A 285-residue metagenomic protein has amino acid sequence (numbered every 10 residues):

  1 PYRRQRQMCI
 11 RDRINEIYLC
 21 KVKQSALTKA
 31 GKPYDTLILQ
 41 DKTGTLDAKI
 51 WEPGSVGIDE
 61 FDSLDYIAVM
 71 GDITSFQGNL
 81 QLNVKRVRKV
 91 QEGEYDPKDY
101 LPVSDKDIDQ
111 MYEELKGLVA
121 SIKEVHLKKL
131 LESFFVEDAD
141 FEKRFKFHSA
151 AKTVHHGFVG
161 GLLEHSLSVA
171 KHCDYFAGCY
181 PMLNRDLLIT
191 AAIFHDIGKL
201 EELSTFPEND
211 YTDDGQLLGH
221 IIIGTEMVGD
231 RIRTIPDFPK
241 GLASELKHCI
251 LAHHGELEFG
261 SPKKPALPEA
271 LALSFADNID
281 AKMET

Functional and structural regions predicted by a protein language model:
P1-R6, I10: Single conserved hydrophobic/aromatic residue that forms the stacking wall/gate of nucleotide- or nucleobase-binding
R11-E16: Short, glycine/small-residue-enriched coil/turn segments at secondary-structure junctions
Y18, L64, V169, I250 (+1 more regions): Divalent metal-coordination and catalytic microenvironments
V22-P33, T45-D47, P53-D99: OB-fold single-stranded nucleic acid-binding module
T36-D41: Short, acidic/hydrophobic/Gly-rich beta-strand patch recurrent on exposed beta strands that often constitutes part
N79-F147, I223: Extended, charge-rich, solvent-exposed interface segments
K128-H172, F194-G198: A short mid-domain helix/strand-loop element embedded in enzyme catalytic domains that forms or borders the active-site
T153-H155, E164-H165, Y175-T285: Divalent metal-dependent catalytic cores for phosphoryl transfer on phosphate-bearing substrates
